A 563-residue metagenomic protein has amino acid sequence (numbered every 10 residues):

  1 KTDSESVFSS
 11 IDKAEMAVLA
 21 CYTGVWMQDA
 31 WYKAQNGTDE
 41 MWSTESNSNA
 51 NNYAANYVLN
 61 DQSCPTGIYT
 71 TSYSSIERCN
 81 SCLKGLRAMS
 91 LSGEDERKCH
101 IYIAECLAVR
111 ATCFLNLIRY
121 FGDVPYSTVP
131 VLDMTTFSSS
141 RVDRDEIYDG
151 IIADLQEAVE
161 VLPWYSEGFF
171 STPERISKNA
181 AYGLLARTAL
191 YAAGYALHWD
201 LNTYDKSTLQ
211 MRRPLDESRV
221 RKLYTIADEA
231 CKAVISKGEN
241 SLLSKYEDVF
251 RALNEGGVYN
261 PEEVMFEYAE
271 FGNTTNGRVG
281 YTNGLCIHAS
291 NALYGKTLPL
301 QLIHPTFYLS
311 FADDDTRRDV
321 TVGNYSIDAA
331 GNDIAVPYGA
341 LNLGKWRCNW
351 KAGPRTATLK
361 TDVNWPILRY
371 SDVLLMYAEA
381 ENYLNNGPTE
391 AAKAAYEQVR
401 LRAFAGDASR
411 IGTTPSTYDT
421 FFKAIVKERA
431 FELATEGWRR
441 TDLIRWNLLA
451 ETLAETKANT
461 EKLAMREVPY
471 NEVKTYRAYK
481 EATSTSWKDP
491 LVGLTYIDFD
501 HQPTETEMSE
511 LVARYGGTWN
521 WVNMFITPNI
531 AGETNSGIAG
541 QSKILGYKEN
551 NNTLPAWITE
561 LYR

Functional and structural regions predicted by a protein language model:
K1-I11, A111, I151, A186 (+3 more regions): Bacterial Sec-dependent N-terminal signal peptides
K1-T38, W42, T66, S81 (+4 more regions): Acidic, glycine-rich segments characteristic of secretory precursors and extracytoplasmic regions
S6, I11-K13, E45-G67, T71 (+3 more regions): Elongated scaffold/linker segments in the mid-to-C-terminal portions of large proteins
S10-M27, S48-F121, T135-S171, L341-W365 (+4 more regions): Conserved, well-structured interaction surfaces
Y32-T44, P163-A180, A196-L285, G406-T420 (+2 more regions): Short, surface-exposed recognition loops and adjoining beta-strand edges that mediate ligand/DNA contacts, enriched
L107, Y182-T188: TPR/Sel1-like alpha-solenoid repeat signature
I118-Y120, P125, S166, T188-D200 (+1 more regions): Short coil/turn linking the two alpha-helices of tandem helical-hairpin repeats
